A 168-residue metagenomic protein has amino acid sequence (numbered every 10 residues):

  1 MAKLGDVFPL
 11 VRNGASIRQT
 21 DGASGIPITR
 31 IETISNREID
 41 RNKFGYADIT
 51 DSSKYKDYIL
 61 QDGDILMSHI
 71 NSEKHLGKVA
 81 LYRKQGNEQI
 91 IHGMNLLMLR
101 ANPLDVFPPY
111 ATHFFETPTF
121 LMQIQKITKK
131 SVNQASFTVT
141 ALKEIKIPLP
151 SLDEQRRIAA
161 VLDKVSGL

Functional and structural regions predicted by a protein language model:
M1-N13, E144-A159, D163-L168: Non-catalytic DNA-recognition/assembly elements of restriction-modification systems
G5-Q19, E32-I65: Sequence-specific dsDNA recognition surfaces
I26: Carboxylate-rich, polar loop motifs that coordinate divalent cations or form catalytic acidic clusters
R30-I31, Y55-E116, T138: A short beta-sheet element
I31, I49, A101, I147-L149: Hydrophobic residues in beta-strands and at strand termini
E88-L97, F107, I124, K129-D153: A short glycine-rich beta-alpha junction/loop motif
